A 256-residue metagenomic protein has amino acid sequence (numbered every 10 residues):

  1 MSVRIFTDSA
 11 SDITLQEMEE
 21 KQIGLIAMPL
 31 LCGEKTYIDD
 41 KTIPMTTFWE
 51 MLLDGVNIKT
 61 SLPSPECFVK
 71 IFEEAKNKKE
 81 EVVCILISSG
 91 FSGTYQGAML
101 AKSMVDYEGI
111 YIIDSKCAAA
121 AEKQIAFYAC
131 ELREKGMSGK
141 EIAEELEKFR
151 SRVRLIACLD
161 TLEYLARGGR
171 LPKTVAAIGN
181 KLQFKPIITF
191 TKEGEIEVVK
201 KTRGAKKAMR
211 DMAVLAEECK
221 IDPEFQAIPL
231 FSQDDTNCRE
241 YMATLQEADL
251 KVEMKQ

Functional and structural regions predicted by a protein language model:
V3-R4, A10-G24, M28-P29, G90 (+2 more regions): Mixed-charge interfacial surface used for oligomerization/domain docking and macromolecular partner engagement
R4, E81-V83: Structural motif
R4-L62: N-terminal glycine-rich anion-binding loop in soluble enzyme alpha/beta folds
G24, V83-L86: Short, conserved beta-strand segments within well-ordered enzyme catalytic domains that often line or immediately flank
S61-I71: Glycine-rich, highly charged phosphate/nucleotide-binding loops
P65, L86-G93: N-terminal glycine-rich "phosphate-gripper" loop used for MgATP/nucleotide binding and carboxylate activation
K70-E80, A216-E224: Glycine-rich phosphate/diphosphate-binding loops that line cofactor/substrate pockets in enzymes
